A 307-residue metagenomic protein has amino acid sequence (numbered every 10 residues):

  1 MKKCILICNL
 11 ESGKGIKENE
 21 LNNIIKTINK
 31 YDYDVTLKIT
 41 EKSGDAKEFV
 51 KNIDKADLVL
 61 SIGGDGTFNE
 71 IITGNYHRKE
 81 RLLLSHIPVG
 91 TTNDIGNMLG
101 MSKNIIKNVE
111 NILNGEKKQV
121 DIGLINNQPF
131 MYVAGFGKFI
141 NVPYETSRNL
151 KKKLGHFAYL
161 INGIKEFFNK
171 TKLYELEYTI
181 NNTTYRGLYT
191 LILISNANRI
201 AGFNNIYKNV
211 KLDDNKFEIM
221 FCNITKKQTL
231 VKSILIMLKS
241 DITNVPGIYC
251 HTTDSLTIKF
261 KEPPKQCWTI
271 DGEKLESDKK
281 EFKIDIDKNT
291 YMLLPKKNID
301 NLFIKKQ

Functional and structural regions predicted by a protein language model:
M1-V59, K107, Q307: ATP/NTP phosphate-donor binding region
C8, K38-T40, H77-T190: Catalytic core of DAGKc-family lipid kinases
T67-K79: Short Gly/Thr/Asp-enriched flexible loops that form oxyanion-binding sites at enzyme active sites
Q128-G135, I140-N141, R186-G187, L191-S195 (+5 more regions): Short hydrophobic-aromatic micro-motifs
L150-A158, K208-Q228: Gly/Ser/Thr-rich active-site loops/lids in small-molecule metabolic enzymes that frequently grip phosphoryl groups
T171-K216: Oxyanion-binding "anion nests"
I180, R186, K211, F221-Q307: ATP/nucleoside-binding phosphotransfer catalytic cores, i.e., glycine-rich phosphate-binding loops
